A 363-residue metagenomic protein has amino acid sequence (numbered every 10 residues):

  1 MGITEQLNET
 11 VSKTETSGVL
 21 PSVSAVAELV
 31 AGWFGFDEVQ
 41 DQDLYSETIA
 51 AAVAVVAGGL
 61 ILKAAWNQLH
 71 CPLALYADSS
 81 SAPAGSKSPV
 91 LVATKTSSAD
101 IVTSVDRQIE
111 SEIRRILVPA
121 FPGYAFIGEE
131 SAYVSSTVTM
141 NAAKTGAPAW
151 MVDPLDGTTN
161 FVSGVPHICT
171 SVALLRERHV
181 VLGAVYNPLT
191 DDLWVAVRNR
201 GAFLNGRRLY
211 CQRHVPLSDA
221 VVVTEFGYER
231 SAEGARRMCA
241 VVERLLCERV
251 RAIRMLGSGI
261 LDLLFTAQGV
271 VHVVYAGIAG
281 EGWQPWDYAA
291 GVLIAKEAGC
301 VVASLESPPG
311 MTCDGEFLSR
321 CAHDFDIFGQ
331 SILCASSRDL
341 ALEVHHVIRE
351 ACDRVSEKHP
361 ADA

Functional and structural regions predicted by a protein language model:
G2-L155, L340, H346-R349, V355-A363: N-terminal subdomain of lithium-sensitive/metallo-dependent phosphomonoesterases centered on the IMPase/IPPase/PAP
A57, E112, C169, A290-E297: Short amphipathic alpha-helical face segments that pack within enzyme cores and frequently flank/anchor catalytic
L62, D106, L117, T158 (+5 more regions): Residue-level signal for inorganic ion chemistry
A93, T137-A143, V185, C211-H214 (+1 more regions): Short secondary-structure boundary/capping segments
R107, S111, E130, P154-G157 (+5 more regions): Generic detector of well-ordered alpha-helical packing
I127-E129, A173, L256: Solvent-exposed beta-strand sheet faces enriched in polar/charged residues
T139-R207: DPxDG-like acidic metal-binding loop motif
Y210-A363: An extended, acidic
